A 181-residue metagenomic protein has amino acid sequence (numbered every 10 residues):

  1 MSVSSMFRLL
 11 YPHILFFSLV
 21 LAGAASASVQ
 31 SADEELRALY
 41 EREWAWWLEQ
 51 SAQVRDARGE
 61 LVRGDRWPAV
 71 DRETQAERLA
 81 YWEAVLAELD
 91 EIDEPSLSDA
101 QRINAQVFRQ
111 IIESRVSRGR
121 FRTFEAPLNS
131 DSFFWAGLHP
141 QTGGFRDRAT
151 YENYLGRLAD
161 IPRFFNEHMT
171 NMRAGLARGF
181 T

Functional and structural regions predicted by a protein language model:
M1-L9: N-terminal secretory signal peptides that target proteins for export/translocation
S5, A24-A27: Short stretches within intrinsically disordered, low-complexity N-terminal or propeptide regions
R8, P12-H13, E49: Generic hydrophobic-segment detector
Y11-G23: Bacterial N-terminal signal peptides
S28-T181: Membrane-proximal, proline-rich intrinsically disordered regions
